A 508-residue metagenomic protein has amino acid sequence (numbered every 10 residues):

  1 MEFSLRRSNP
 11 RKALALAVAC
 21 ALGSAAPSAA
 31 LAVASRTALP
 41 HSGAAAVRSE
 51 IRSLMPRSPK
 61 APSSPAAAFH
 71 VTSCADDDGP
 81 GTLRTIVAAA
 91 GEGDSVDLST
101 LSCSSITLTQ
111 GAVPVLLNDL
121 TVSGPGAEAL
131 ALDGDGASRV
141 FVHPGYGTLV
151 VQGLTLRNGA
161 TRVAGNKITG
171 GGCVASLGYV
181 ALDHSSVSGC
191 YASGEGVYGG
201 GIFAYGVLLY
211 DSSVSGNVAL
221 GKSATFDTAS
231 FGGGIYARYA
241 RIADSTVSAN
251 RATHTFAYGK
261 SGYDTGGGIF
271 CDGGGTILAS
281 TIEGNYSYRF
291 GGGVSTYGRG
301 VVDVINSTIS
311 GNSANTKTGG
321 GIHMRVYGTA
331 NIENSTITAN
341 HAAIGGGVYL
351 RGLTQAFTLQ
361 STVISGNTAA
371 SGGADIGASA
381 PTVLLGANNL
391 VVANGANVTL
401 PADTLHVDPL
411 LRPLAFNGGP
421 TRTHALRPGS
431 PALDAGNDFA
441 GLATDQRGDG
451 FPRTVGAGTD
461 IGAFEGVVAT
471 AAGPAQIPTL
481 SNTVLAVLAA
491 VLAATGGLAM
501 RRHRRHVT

Functional and structural regions predicted by a protein language model:
F3-A15: Bacterial N-terminal signal peptides that target proteins for export
A15-A25, V491, T495: Bacterial N-terminal signal peptides
L31-G170, S176, L353, F357-A469: N-terminal, post-signal-peptide segments of secreted/periplasmic proteins
Y146-D264, I269, N285-Y288: Right-handed parallel beta-helix
V174, G178-A181, G206-G216, Y239-A249 (+2 more regions): Predominantly extracellular beta-rich ligand-binding scaffolds that present long acidic/polar faces for carbohydrate
V468-A486: Short, threonine-centered small-residue motifs that mark membrane-proximal processing/anchoring sites and TM-junction
T483-H503: A cross-kingdom C-terminal cell-surface attachment/processing module
R504-T508: Short, charged juxtamembrane terminal tails flanking transmembrane helices
